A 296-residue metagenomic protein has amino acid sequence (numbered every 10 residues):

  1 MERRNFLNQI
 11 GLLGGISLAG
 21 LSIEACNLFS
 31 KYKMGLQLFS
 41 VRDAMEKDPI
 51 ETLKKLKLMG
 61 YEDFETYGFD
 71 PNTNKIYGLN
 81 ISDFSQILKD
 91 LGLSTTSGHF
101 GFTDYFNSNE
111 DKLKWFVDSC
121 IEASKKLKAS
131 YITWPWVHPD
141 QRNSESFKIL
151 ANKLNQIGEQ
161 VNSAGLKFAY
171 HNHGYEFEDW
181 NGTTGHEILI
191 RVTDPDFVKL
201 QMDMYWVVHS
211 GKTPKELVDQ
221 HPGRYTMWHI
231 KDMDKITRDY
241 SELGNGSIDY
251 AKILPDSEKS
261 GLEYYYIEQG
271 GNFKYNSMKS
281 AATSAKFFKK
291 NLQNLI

Functional and structural regions predicted by a protein language model:
M1-E2: N-terminal secretory signal peptides
N5-A25: N-terminal export signals
G11, S22, F106-K199, M278: Active-site acidic/histidine proton-transfer and metal-coordination neighborhood in alpha/beta enzyme cores
S22-K55: C-terminal segment of N-terminal export signals and the immediately downstream linker at the start of the mature
F29, L53-L58, I76-T96, F116-K128 (+5 more regions): Acidic (Asp/Glu)-rich catalytic clusters
M34-Q37, F64-T66, T95-F100, I132-W134 (+4 more regions): Hydrophobic faces of well-ordered beta-strands that scaffold small-molecule active sites in alpha/beta enzyme cores
V41-K47, Y67-N80, T103-K114, P139-E145 (+5 more regions): Acidic-and-aromatic substrate-binding clefts and catalytic sites of carbohydrate-active enzymes
D63-E65, V161-S247: Acidic/histidine-rich catalytic cores of soluble enzymes
